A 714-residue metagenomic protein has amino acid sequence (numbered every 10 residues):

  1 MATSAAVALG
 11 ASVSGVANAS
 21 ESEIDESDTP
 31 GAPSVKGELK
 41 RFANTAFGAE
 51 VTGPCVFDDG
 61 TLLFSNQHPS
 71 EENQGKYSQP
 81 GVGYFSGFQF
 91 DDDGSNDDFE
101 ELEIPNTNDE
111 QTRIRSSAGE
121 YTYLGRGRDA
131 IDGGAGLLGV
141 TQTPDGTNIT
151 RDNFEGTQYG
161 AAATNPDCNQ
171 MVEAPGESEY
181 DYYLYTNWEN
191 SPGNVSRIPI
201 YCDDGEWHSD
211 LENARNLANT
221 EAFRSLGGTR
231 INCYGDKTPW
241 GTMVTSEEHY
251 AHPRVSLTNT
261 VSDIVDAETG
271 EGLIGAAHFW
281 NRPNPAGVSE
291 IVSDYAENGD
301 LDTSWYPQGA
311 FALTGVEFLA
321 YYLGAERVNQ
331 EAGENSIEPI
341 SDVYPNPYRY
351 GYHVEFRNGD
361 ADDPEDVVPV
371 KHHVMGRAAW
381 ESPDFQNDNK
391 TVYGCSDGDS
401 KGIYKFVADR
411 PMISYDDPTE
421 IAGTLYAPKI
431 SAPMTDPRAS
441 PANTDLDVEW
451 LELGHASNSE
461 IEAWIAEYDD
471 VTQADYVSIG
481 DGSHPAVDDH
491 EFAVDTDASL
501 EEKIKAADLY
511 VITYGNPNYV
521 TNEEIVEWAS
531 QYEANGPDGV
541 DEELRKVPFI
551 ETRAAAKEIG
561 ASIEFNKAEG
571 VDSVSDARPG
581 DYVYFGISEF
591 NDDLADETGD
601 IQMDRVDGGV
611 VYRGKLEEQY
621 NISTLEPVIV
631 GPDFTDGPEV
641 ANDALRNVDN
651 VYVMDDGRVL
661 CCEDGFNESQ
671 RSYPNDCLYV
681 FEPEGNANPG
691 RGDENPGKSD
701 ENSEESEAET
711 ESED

Functional and structural regions predicted by a protein language model:
M1-N18: N-terminal export signals
A2, E21-S22, E709: Intrinsically disordered/low-complexity terminal segments and short unstructured peptides
S22-G690: Conserved small-residue
A687-D714: Ser/Thr/Gly/Pro-rich low-complexity, disordered linker/stalk segments of secreted and cell-surface proteins
